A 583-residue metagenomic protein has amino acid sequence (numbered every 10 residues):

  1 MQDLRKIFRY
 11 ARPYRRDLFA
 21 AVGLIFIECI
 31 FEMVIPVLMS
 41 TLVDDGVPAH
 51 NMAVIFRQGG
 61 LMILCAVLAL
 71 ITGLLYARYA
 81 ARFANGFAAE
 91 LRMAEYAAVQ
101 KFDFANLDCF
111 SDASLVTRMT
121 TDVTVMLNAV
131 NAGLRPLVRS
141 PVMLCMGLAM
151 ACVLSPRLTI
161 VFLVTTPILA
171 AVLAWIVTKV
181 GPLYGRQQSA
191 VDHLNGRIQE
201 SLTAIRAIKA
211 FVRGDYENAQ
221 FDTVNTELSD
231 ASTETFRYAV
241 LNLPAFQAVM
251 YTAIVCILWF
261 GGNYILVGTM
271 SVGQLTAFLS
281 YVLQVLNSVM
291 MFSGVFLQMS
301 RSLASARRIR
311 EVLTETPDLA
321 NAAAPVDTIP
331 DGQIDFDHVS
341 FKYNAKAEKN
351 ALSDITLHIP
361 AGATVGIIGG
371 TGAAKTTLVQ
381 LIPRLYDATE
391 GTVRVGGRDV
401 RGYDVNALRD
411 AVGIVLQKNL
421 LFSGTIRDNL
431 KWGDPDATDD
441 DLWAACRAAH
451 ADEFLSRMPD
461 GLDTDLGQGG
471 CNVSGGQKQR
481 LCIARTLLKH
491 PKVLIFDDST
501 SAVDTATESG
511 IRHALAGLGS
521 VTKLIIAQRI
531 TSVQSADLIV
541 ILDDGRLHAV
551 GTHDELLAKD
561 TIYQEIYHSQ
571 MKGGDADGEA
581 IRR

Functional and structural regions predicted by a protein language model:
M1-E32, M39, V47-M62, T72 (+17 more regions): Membrane-integrated ABC transporters
F8, P13-R16, K101-A105, T121-V130 (+8 more regions): An intracellular "coupling" helix at the cytosolic face of ABC transporter transmembrane type-1 domains
P13, D17-I30, L61-C65, A69-I71 (+2 more regions): Transmembrane helices of ABC transporter permease
F26-V34, V67-L74, M126-A129, G133-C145 (+6 more regions): Hydrophobic alpha-helical transmembrane bundles that constitute the permease/transmembrane domains of multi-pass
I35, M39, Y76, A80 (+7 more regions): Hydrophobic/aromatic residues in alpha-helical transmembrane segments
A49-H50, N85, M93-T117, T121-V123 (+6 more regions): Short intracellular "coupling" helices and adjacent cytoplasmic loop segments at the cytosolic face of multi-pass
H50-R57, M150-V164, E234-R308, V312-L313: Helix-loop-helix
D327-R583: ABC-type nucleotide-binding domain
